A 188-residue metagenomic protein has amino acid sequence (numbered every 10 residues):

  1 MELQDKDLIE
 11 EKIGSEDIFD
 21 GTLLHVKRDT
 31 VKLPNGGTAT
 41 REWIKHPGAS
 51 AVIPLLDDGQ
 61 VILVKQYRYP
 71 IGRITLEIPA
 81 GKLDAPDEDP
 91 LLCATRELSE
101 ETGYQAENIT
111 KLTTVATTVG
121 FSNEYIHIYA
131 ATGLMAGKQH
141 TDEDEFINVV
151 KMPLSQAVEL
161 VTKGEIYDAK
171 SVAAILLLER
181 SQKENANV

Functional and structural regions predicted by a protein language model:
E2, D7-I9, R41, A51-I53 (+3 more regions): Conserved Nudix-box catalytic region and its N-terminal flanking loop in Nudix hydrolases and closely related
K12-I13, K111: Residue-level detector of beta-propeller blades
G14-A51, D57: Acidic, metal-coordinating catalytic segment for phosphate/diphosphate chemistry, firing primarily on the Nudix
G21, P70, T118-F121: Short glycine/serine/proline-enriched coil/turn segments at secondary-structure junctions
A39, G48-A51, K82-A169: Unchanged
L55, A130-A131, E179: Short beta-strand-to-turn element immediately C-terminal to the catalytic PLP-Schiff-base lysine in fold type I
V158-V188: Long hydrophobic alpha-helical segments typical of transmembrane helices together with their membrane-interfacial
